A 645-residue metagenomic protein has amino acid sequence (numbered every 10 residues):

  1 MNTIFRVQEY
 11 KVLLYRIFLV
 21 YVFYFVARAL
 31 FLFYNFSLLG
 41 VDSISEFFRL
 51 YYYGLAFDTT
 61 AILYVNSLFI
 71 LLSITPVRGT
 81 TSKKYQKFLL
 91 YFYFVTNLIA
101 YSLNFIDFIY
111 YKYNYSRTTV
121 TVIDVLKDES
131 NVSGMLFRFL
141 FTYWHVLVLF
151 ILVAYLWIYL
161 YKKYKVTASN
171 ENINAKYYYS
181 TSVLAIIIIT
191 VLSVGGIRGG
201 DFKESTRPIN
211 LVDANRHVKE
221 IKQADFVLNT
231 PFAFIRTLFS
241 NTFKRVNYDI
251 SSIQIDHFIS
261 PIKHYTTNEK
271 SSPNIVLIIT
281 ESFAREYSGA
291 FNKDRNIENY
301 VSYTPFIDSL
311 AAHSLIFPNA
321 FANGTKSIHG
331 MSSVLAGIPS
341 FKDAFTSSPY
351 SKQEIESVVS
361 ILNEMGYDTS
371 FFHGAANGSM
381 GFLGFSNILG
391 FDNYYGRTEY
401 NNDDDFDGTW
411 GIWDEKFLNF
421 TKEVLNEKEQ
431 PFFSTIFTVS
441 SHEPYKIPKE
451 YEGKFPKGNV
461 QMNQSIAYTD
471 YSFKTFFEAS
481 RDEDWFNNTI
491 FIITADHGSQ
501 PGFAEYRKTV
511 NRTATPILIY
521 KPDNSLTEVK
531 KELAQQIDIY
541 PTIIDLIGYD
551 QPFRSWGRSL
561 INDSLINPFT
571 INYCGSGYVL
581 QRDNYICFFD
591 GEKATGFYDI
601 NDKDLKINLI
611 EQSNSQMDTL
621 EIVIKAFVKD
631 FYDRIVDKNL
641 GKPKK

Functional and structural regions predicted by a protein language model:
N2-L228: Transmembrane and membrane-interface helices of multi-pass, inner-membrane envelope-modifying transferases
F23, T119, E129-S130, L228-F232 (+4 more regions): Alpha-helix initiation and N-capping motif
F31, T60, P76, L192-S193 (+9 more regions): Hydrophobic/aromatic-lined pockets within catalytic cores
Y53, Y101-N104, F232-T237, K625-D630: Short, hydrophobic/amphipathic alpha-helical patches that form generic packing surfaces within helical domains
D128-N131, L211-H264, S271, T280 (+2 more regions): The feature marks either
D201-E204, I209-A214, T242, L315 (+3 more regions): Residue-level recognition of short, well-ordered coil/turn positions that link secondary-structure elements
D256-K645: Solvent-exposed soluble domains appended to multi-pass membrane proteins
